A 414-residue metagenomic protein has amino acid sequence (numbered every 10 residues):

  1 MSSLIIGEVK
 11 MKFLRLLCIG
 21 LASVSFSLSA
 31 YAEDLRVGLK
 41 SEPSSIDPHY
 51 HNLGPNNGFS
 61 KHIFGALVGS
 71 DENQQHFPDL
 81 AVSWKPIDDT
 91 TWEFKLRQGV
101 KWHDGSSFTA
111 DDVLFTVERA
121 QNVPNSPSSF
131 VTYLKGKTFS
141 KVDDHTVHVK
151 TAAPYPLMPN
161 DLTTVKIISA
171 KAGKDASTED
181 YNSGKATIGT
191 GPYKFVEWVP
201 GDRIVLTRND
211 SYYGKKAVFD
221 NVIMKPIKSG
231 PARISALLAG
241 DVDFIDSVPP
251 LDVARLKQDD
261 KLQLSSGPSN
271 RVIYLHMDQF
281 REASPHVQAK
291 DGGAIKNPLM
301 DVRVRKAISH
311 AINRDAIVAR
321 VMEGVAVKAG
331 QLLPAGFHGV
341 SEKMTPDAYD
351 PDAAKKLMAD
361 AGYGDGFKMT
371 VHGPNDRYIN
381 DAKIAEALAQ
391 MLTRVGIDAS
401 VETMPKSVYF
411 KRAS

Functional and structural regions predicted by a protein language model:
M1-K10: Short, Lys/Arg-enriched N-terminal segments with co-localized hydrophobic residues within the first ~10-30 amino acids
V9-C18: Bacterial N-terminal signal peptides that target proteins for export
K10, F26-A32: Sec/Tat signal peptide C-region and signal peptidase I cleavage site
F13, G69-E72, K85, E93 (+5 more regions): Extracytoplasmic/periplasmic ligand-capture domains
C18-S27: Bacterial N-terminal signal peptides
Y31-L39: Cleaved targeting-peptide boundary
G38-D88, E118, A186-T190: N-terminal lobe/hinge region of extracytoplasmic solute-binding protein
K85, S129-G173: Surface-exposed binding/hinge segments that line and control ligand-binding clefts or catalytic entry sites
